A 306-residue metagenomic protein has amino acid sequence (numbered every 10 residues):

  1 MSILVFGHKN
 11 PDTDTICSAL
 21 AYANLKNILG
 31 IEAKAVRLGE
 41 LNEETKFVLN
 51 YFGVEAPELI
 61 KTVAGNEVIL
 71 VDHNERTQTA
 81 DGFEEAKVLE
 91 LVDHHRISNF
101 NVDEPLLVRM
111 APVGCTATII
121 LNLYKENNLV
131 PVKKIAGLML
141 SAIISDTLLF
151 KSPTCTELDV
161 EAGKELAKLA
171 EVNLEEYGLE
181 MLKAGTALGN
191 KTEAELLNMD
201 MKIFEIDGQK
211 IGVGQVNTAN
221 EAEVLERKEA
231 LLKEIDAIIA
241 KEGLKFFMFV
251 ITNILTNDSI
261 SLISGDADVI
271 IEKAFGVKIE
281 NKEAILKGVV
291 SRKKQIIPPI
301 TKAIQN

Functional and structural regions predicted by a protein language model:
M1-N306: Replace "Mg2+/Mn2+-dependent" with "divalent metal-dependent
